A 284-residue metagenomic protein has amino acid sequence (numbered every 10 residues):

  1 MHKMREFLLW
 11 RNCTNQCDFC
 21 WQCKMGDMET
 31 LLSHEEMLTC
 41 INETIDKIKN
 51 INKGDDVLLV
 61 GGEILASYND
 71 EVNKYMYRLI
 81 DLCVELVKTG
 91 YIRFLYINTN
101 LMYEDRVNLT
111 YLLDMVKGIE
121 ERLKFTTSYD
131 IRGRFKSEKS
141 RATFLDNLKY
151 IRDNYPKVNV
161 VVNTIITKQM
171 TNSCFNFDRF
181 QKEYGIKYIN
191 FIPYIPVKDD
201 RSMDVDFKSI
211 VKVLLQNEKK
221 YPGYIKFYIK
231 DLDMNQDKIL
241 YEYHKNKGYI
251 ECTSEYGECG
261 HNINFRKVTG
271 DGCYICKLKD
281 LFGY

Functional and structural regions predicted by a protein language model:
M1-Q22, N52-L59, K247, E251-S254 (+2 more regions): N-terminal pre-triad scaffold of radical SAM enzymes
M1-T39, G272-I275, D280: Canonical Radical SAM [4Fe-4S] cluster-binding loop centered on the CxxxCxxC motif and its immediate flanking residues
R5, L9, F125, V162 (+3 more regions): A structural signal for short, well-ordered beta-strand segments
M28, G133-S137, V197-R201: A short acidic, helix-capping loop that chelates divalent metal ions and anchors anionic groups
T30-M37, V72, S137-S140, M170 (+1 more regions): Residue-level preference for long, well-ordered alpha-helices that form the structural scaffold of enzyme catalytic
I41-L59, S67-I192: Radical SAM/AdoMet-radical enzyme domain recognition
P196-V213, K219-Y284: Accessory C-terminal segments flanking Radical SAM cores
